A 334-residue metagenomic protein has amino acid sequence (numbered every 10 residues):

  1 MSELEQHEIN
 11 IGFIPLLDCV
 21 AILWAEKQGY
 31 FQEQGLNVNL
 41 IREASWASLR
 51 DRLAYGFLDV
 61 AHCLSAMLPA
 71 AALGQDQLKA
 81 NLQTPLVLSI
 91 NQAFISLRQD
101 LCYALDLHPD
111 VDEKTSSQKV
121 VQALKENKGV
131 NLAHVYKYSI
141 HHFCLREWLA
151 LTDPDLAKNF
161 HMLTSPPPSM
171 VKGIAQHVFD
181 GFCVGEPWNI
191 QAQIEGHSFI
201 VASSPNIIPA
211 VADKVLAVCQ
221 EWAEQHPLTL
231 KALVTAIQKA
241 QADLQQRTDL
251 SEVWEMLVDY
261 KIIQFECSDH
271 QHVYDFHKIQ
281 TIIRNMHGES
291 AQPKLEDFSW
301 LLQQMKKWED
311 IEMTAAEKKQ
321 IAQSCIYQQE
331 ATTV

Functional and structural regions predicted by a protein language model:
E3-D155, D180-P187, H197-S203, P209-A210: Short, glycine-/small- and polar/acidic-enriched structural segments that line small-molecule recognition paths
N39-I41, H161-S165: General small-molecule cofactor/ligand-binding pocket signal
I95-S96, V215-V218, W222-A223: Short glycine- and hydrophobic/aromatic-rich loop-to-beta-strand nucleating segment in the catalytic cores
D155-F160, E224-T229: Inter-helical turn/loop segments and adjacent helix faces that build the functional surface of alpha-helical bundle
S165-C219: Loop-centered beta-sheet repeat module
P227-I321: Secondary-structure end/capping motifs
Q328-V334: C-terminal non-catalytic accessory extensions
